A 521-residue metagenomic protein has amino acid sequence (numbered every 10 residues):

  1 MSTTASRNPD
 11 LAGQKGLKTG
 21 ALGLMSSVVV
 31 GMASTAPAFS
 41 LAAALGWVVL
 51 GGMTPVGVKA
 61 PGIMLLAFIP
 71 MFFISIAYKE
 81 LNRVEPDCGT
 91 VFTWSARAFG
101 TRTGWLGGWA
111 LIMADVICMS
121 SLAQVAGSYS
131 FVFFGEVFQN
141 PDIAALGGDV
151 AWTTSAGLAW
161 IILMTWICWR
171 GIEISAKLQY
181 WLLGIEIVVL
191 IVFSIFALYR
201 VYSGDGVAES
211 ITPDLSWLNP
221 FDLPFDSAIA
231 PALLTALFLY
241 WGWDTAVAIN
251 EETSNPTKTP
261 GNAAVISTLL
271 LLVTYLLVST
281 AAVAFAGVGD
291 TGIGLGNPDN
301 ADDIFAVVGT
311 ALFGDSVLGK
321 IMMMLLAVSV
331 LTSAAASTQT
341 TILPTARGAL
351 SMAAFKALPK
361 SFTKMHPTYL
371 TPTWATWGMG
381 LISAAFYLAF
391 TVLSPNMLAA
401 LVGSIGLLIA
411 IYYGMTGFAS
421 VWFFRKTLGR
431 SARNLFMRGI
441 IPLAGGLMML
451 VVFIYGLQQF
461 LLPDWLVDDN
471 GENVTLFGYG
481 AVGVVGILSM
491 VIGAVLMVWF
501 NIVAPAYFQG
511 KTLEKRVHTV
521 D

Functional and structural regions predicted by a protein language model:
M1-G57, M71-F72, I76, F500-D521: Membrane-interface "cap" regions at the ends of multi-pass membrane proteins
A36, A44, A399, G403-I409 (+1 more regions): A generic transmembrane alpha-helix motif of multi-pass inner-membrane proteins
S40-W152, M322, A481-A494: Extracellular loop-to-transmembrane helix junctions
G57-P61, V137-W152, W181-M323: Helix-loop-helix junctions that connect adjacent transmembrane segments in multi-pass membrane transporters
D87, A110-V125, Y240-T253, V317-K360 (+2 more regions): Membrane-helix boundary/coupling elements in multi-pass transport proteins
F92-A96, A123-W152, G184, V189 (+5 more regions): Helix-loop-helix connectors at the membrane interface of multi-pass transporters/channels
T93-S95, G100, V132-V137, P141 (+4 more regions): TM-loop-TM module centered on a large, flexible mid-protein loop between adjacent transmembrane helices in multi-pass
W152-S210, A264-T268, V402, G406-Y413 (+2 more regions): Membrane-interface loop-to-helix entry segments
